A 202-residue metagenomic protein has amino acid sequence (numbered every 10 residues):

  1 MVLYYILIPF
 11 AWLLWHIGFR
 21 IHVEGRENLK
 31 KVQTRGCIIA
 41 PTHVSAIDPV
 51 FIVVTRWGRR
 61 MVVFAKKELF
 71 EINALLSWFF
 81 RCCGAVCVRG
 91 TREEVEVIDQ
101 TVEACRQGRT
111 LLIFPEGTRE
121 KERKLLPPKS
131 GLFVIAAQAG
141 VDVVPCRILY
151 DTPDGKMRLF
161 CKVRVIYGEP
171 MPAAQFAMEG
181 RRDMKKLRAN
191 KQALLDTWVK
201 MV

Functional and structural regions predicted by a protein language model:
M1-R20, E71-C83, K156-K162: Alpha-helical membrane-targeting segments
Y4, A11-H43: Helix-to-loop junction immediately C-terminal to a conserved catalytic motif
L14, C82-V88, P115-T118: Short, basic, glycine/proline-bearing loop/turn elements
L14, R56, F80, A104 (+1 more regions): A generic structural signal for well-ordered alpha-helical segments
R20-E24, R92-V97: Glycine-rich, highly charged phosphate/nucleotide-binding loops
V23, F79-F80, V143, Y167: Structural signal for hydrophobic
K31-R92: Catalytic core of membrane glycerolipid acyltransferases/transacylases, capturing the structured, soluble-facing
E96-V202: Non-catalytic C-terminal accessory region of glycerolipid acyltransferases and related lyso-lipid remodeling enzymes
